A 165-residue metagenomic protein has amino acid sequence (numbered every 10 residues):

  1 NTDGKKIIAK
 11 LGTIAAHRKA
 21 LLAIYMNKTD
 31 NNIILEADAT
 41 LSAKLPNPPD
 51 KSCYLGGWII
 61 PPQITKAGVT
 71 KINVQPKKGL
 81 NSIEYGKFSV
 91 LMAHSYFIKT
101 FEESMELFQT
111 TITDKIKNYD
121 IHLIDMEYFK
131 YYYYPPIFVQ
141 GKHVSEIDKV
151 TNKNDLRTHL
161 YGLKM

Functional and structural regions predicted by a protein language model:
N1-L35, A39-M165: An acidic/histidine-cluster motif and surrounding catalytic segment that typifies divalent-metal-assisted enzyme active
